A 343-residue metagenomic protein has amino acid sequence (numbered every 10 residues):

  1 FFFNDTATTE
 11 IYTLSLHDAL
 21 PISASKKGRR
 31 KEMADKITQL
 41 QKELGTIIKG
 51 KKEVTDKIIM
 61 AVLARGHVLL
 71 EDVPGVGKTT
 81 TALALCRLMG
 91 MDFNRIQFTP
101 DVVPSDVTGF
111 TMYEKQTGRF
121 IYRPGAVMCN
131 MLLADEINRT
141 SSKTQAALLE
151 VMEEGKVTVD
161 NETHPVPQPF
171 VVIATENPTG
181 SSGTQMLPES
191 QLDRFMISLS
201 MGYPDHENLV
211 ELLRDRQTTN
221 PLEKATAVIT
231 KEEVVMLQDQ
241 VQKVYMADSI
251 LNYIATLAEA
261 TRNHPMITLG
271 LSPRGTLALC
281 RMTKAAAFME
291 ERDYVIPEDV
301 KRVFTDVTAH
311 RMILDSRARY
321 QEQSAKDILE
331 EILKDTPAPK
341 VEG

Functional and structural regions predicted by a protein language model:
A7-L20: Short, small-residue-biased leader/transition segments that mark boundaries at the very start of proteins
K26-K27, N263-G343: C-terminal engagement/docking regions of AAA+ P-loop ATPases
A34-V76: Pre-Walker A (pre-P-loop) alpha-helix and adjacent loop at the N terminus of AAA/AAA+ ATPase modules, a conserved
K57-M60, Y113-L133: Conserved alpha-helical scaffold flanking the Walker A/P-loop in AAA+ ATPase domains
V62-T99: Walker A/P-loop
D72, D135-E136, A147: Walker B catalytic acidic pair
D92-P104, N161-P165: Short beta-strand-centered segment that lines the nucleotide-binding/catalytic pocket of NTP-utilizing
E114-R119, T140, T144, M152-V244 (+1 more regions): Canonical AAA+ ATPase core
